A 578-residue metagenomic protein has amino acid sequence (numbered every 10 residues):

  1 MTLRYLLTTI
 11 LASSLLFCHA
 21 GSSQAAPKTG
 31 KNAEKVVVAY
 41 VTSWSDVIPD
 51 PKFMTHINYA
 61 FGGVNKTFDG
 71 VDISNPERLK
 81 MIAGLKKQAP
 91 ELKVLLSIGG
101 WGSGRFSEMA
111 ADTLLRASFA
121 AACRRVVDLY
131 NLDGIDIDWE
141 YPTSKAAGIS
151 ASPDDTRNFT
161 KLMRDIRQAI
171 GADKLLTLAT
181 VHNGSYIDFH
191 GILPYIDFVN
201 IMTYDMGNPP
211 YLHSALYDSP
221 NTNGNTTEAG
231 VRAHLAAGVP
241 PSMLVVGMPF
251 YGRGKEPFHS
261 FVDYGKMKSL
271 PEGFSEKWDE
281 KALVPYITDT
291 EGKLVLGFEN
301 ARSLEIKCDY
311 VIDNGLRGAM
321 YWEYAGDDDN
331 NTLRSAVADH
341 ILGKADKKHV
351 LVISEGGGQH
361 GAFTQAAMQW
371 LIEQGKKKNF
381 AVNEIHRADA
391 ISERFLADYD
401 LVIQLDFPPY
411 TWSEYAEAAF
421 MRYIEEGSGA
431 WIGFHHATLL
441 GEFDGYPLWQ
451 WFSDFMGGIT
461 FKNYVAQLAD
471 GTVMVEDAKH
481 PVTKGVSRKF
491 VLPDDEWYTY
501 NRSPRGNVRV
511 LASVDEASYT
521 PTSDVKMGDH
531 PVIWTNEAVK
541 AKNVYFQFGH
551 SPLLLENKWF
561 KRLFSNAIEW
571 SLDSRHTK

Functional and structural regions predicted by a protein language model:
P27-V127, A215: Glycan-recognition patch characteristic of GH18 chitinases/ENGases and related GlcNAc/peptidoglycan-binding proteins
V38, K66-E77, A117, A121 (+1 more regions): Substrate-binding surface in catalytic domains of secreted glycosidases
I57, L96, I137, I166 (+4 more regions): Conserved, mostly hydrophobic/aromatic
I98, M243-Y310, A336-L342: Glycan-binding loop/region signatures in secreted carbohydrate-active enzymes
D327-H349, K377, H386, A397 (+2 more regions): Extracellular ligand-binding/catalytic regions of CAZymes and related secreted enzymes and adhesion modules
V352-I353, A362-L440: Helical hinge/lid and interdomain linker segments adjacent to catalytic or ligand-binding clefts that mediate domain
T411-G485: A glycine-rich, often tryptophan-bearing local segment used as a flexible ligand/cofactor-contacting loop or short
Y464-K540: Catalytic beta-strand/loop cores that center a nucleophilic Ser/Cys/Thr and support acyl-enzyme chemistry
